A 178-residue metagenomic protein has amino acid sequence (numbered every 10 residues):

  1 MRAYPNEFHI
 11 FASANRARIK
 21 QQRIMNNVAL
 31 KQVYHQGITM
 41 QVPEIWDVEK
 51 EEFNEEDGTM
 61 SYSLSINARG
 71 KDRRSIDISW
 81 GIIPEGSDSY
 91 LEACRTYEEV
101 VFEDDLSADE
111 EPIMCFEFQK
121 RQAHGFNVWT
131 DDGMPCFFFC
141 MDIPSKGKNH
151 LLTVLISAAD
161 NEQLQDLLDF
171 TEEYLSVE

Functional and structural regions predicted by a protein language model:
R2-E7: Extreme N-terminal basic, low-complexity initiation segments that serve as generic localization/processing leaders
I10, A14, R18-Q21: Short, positively charged and aromatic/hydrophobic N-terminal segments
N26-K31, S61, F118-N127: Short, hydrophobic/aromatic-rich segments at coil-to-beta transitions
Q36-E92: Secretory pathway targeting signatures of secreted, lumenal, and periplasmic proteins
W46, K148-E178: Surface-exposed amphipathic alpha-helical segments
T59-S63, D132-C140, L151: Short, surface-exposed coil-to-beta transition loops
R69-K71, G81-G86, W129-D132, L155-N161: Short, flexible beta-strand-to-coil junctions
C94-K146: Signature of long, low-cysteine stretches enriched in small and polar/charged residues
